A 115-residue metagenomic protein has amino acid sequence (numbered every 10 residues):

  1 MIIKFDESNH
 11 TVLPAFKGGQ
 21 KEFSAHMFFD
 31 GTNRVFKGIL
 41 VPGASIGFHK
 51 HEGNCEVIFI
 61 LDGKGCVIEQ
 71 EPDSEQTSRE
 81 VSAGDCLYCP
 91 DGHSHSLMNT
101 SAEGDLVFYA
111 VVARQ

Functional and structural regions predicted by a protein language model:
M1-R34, G47: A short, N-terminal "cap"/entry segment at the start of jelly-roll beta-barrel domains of the cupin/DSBH fold
G31-N33, G53, P72, A102-E103: Short strand-connecting beta-turns/loops that link adjacent beta-strands
F36-E52: Conserved short histidine dyad/triad with adjacent acidic residue
K37, S78-E80, S94: Well-ordered beta-strand positions in beta-sheet-rich domains
S45-G47, C66, D85-L87, D91-L97: Histidine-centered metal-chelating micro-motifs
G53-C66, Q70-E71: Glycine- and acidic-residue-biased ligand/ion/polar-headgroup-sensing regions
P72-P90: Short acidic-glycine-tyrosine-enriched beta hairpin
S82-A83, D91-Q115: Ligand-binding loop in jelly-roll beta-barrel domains
